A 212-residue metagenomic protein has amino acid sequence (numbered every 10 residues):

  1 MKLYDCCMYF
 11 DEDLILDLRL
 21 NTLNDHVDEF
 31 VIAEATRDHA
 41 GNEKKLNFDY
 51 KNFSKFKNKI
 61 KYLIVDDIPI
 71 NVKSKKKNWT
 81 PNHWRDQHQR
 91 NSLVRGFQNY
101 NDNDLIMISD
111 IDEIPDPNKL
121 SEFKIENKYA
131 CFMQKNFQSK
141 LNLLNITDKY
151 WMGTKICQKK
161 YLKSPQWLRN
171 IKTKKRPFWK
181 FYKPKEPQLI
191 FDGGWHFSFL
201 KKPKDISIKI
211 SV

Functional and structural regions predicted by a protein language model:
M1-D25, A33: N-proximal low-complexity "stem/linker" segments adjacent to membrane-targeting elements
D5-D11, A33-E34, I108-I111, F132-K135: Short His-Asn-centered micro-motif
D11-D13, D38, I68-I70, F137-Q138 (+1 more regions): Surface-exposed, flexible loop/turn segments at secondary-structure boundaries
R19-N21, K44-N47, S121-K124, I146-T147: Short, glycine/charged-enriched secondary-structure capping and boundary segments
V27, K57, N103, E126-N127: Short, well-ordered alpha-helix to beta-strand connector turns
R37-I108, P117-N118: Active-site-proximal specificity loops/subdomain of glycosyltransferases
E113-V212: Conserved catalytic core of nucleotide-sugar-dependent glycosyltransferases
